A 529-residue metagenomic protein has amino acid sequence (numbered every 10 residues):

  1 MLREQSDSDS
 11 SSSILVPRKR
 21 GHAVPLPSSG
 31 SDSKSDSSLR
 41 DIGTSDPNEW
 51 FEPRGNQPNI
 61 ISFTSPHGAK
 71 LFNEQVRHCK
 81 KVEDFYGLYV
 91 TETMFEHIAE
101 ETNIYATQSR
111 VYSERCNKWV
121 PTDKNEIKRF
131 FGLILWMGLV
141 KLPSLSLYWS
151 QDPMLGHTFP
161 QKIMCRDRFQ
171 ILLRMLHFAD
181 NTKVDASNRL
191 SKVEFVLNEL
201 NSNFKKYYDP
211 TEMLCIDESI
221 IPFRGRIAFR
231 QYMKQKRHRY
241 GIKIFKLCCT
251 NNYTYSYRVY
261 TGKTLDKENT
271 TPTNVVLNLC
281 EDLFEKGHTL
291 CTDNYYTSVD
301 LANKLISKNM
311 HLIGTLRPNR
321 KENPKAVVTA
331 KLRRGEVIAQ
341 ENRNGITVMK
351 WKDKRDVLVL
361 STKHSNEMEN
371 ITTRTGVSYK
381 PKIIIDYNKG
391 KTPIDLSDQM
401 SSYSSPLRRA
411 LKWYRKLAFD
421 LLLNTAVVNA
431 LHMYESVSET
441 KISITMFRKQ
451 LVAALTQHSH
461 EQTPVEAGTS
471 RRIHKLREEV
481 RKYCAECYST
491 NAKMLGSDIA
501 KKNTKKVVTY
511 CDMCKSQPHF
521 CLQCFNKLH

Functional and structural regions predicted by a protein language model:
M1-R320, H364, F419, L423 (+5 more regions): N-terminal initiation segments
I14-R18, A467-K475, G496-K501, C511: Short, intrinsically disordered, charge-biased short linear motifs at domain edges
D46-F85, H311, E322-L423, V427-N429: An anionic, glycine-rich sequence signature occurring as long contiguous blocks
E268, L476, N503: Residue-level marker of regulatory loop/turn positions in helix-turn-helix DNA-binding domains and in histidine
D293, V480-H529: Cys/His-rich Zn2+-coordinating "finger/knuckle" modules used by eukaryotic regulatory proteins
Y379-I385, I444-T456, Y510-M513: Short secondary-structure subsegments characteristic of cysteine-rich extracellular domains
I442-N491: Intrinsically disordered, low-complexity acidic/polar tracts
